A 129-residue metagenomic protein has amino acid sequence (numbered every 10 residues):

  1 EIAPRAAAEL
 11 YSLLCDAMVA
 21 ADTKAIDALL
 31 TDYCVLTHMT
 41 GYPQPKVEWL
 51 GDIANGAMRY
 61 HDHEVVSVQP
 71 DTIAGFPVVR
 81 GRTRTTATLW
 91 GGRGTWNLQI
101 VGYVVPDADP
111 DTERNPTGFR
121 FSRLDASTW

Functional and structural regions predicted by a protein language model:
E1-Y33, E64: Short, low-complexity N-terminal intrinsically disordered segments enriched in polar/charged residues
L14, I26, C34, W49 (+3 more regions): Hydrophobic pocket/interface hotspot
Y33-Q44, N55-R59: A short gly/proline-enriched turn/hairpin at secondary-structure junctions
T37, T86-T88, V105: A generic structural motif
G51-N97: Surface-exposed, charged secondary-structure patches
V78, W96-W129: Short beta-strand edge/turn micro-motifs at domain boundaries
